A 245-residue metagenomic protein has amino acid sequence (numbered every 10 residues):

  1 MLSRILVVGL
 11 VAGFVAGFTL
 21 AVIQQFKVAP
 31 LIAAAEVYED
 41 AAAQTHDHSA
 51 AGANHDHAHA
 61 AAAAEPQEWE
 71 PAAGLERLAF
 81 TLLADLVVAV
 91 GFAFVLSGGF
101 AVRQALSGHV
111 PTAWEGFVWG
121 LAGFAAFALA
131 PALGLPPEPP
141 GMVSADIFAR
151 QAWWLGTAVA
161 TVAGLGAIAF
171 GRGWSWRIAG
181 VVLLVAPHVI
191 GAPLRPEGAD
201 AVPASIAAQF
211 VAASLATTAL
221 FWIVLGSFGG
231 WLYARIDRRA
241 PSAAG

Functional and structural regions predicted by a protein language model:
M1-G245: Juxtamembrane/disordered regions of integral membrane proteins
